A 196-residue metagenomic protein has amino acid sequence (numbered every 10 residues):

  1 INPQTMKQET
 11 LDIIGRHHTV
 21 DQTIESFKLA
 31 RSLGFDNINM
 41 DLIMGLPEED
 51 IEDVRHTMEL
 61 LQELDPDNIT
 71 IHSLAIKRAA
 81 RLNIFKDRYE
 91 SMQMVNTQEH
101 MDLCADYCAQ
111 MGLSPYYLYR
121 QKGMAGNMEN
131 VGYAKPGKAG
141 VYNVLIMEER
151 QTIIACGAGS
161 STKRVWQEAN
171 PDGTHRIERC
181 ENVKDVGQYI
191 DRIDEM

Functional and structural regions predicted by a protein language model:
I1-C104: Conserved non-cysteine loop/helix-boundary elements of the Radical SAM core domain that shape
Q4, I43, Y119, G157-G159: Anionic group-transfer/hydrolysis microenvironments
V20, A109-G112, N182: Short linear sequence motifs
P47, V54, M58, A125 (+2 more regions): Alpha-helix termini
A75, K122, S160: Glycine-rich beta-alpha junction loops
A79-C156: A C-terminal junction/extension of Radical SAM enzymes
G132-M196: Radical SAM enzyme core and accessory elements
